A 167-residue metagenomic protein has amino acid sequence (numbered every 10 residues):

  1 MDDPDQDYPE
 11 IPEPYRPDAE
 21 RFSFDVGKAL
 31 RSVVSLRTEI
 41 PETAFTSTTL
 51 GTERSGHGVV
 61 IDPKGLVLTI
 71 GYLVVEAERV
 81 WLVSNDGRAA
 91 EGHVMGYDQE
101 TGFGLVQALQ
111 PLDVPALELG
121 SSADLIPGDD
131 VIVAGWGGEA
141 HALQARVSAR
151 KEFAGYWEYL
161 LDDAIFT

Functional and structural regions predicted by a protein language model:
M1-S32, E53, L66: N-terminal targeting leaders that route proteins to membranes or the secretory/organellar pathways
P9-P14, P41-T43, S55, D62-A142: Conserved active-site neighborhood of the chymotrypsin/trypsin-like protease fold
D18-D25, L119, V131-A134, R150-Y156: Intrinsically disordered, low-complexity boundary segments flanking structured domains
S23-V26, V33, F103, L125 (+1 more regions): Extracytoplasmic/secreted envelope proteins and their assembly/folding machinery, especially bacterial periplasmic
D25-V26, L50, V59, V94-G96: Replace "in large, NTP-powered and nucleic-acid-processing enzymes" with "in large, NTP-powered factors and other
K28-P41, G56, S148: Surface-exposed, glycine-biased beta-strand/turn segments
L30-V34, H57, G65, G102 (+1 more regions): A generic secondary-structure signal marking the coil-to-beta-strand transition
S32, A44-S47, G51, A108-L117 (+1 more regions): Active-site region of chymotrypsin-like
